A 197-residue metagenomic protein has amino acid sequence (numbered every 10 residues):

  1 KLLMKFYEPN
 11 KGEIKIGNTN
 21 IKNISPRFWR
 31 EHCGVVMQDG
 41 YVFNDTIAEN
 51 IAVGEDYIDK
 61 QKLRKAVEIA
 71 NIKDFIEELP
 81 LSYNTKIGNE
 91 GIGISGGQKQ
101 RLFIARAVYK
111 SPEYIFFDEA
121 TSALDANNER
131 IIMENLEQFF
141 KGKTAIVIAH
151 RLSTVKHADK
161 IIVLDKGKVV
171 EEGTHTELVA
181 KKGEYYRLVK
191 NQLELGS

Functional and structural regions predicted by a protein language model:
L3-M4: Helix-to-loop junction immediately C-terminal to a conserved catalytic motif
N10-N20, K160-I161, V169: ABC nucleotide-binding domain "signature motif"
E13-K15, N23, R30, A48-N89 (+2 more regions): ABC ATPase nucleotide-binding domain helical subdomain, centered on the C-loop/LSGGQ "ABC signature"
K15-G17, K73-L102, L124, E194-G196: ABC-fold ATPase nucleotide-binding domain signature/coupling loops
E78-L79, E134, K156-S197: C-terminal portion of ABC ATPase nucleotide-binding domains
Y109-E113, G142: A short, proline-enriched helix->beta-strand linker immediately N-terminal to the Walker B motif in ABC-type P-loop
I115-D118: Catalytic Walker B motif of ABC-type/P-loop ATPase nucleotide-binding domains
E129-K141, S153: Helical segment within the ABC ATPase nucleotide-binding domain
